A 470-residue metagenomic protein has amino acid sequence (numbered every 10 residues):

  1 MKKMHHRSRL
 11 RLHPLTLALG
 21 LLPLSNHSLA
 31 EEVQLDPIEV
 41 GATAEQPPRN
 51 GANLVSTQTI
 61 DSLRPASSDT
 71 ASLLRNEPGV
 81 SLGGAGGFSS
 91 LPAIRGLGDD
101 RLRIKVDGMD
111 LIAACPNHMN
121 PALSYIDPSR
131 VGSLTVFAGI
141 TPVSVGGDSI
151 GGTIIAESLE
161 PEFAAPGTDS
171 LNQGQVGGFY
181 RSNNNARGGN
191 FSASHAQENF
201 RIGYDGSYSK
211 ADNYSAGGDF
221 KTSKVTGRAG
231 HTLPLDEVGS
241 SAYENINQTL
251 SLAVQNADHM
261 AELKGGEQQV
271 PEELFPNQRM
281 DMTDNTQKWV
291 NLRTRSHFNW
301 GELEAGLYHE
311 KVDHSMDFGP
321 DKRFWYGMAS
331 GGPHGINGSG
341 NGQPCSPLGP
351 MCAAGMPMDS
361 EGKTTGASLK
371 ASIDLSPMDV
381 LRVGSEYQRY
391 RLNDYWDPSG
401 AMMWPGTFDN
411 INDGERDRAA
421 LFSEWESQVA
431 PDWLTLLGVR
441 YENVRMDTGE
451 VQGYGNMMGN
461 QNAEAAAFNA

Functional and structural regions predicted by a protein language model:
L35-A71, L91, D99: N-terminal periplasmic "start-of-domain" segments of outer-membrane beta-barrel proteins
S68-L73, S90-A93, K105, P121-I126 (+3 more regions): N-terminal periplasmic accessory domains that precede and gate Gram-negative outer-membrane beta-barrel machines
A71-A113, A138-G139: Extracytoplasmic beta-strand/coil segments of soluble accessory domains associated with Gram-negative outer-membrane
L111-I140: Short acidic/polar hinge/loop motifs at secondary-structure boundaries that mediate gating or recognition
E162-F163, S170-N285: Periplasmic-side early beta-strands and strand-to-turn transitions of outer-membrane beta-barrels
N199-I202, D258-L263, F298-L303, M378-L381 (+1 more regions): Repeated loop/turn-to-beta-strand initiation elements of outer-membrane beta-barrel proteins
L235, R382-A470: Signature of Gram-negative outer-membrane beta-barrel scaffolds
S241, N245, D258-L303, V312-P333 (+5 more regions): Flexible loop and strand-edge segments within Gram-negative outer membrane beta-barrel domains
